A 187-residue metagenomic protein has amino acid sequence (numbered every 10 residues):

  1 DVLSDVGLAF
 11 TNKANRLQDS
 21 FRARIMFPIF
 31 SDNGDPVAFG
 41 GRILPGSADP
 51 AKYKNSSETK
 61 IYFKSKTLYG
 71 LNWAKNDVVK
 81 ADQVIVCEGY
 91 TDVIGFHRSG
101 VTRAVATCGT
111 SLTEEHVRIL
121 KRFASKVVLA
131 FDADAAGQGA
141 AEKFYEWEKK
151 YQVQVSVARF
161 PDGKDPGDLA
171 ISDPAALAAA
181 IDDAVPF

Functional and structural regions predicted by a protein language model:
D1-F123, A140-A141: Phosphate-handling DNA/RNA-contact segment within nucleic-acid enzymes
V84-V86, A124-A136, A141, V157-F160: Acidic beta-strand-to-loop metal/phosphate-binding motif
G100-A104, F144-W147, S172-A176: Short secondary-structure boundary/capping segments
V101-T102, A124-K126, Q152-V155: Short glycine-/polar-rich loops that comprise or flank the Walker A/P-loop and associated switch/sensor motifs
S111-T113, A136-Q138, G163-D165: Short gly/pro/ser/thr-enriched loop/turn and capping motifs at secondary-structure boundaries
I119-F123, E146-V153: Arginine/glycine-rich "motif VI" loop of SF2 helicases in the C-terminal RecA-like domain
Q154-F187: C-terminal or mid-to-C-terminal helical accessory/interaction module adjacent to the motor/catalytic core
